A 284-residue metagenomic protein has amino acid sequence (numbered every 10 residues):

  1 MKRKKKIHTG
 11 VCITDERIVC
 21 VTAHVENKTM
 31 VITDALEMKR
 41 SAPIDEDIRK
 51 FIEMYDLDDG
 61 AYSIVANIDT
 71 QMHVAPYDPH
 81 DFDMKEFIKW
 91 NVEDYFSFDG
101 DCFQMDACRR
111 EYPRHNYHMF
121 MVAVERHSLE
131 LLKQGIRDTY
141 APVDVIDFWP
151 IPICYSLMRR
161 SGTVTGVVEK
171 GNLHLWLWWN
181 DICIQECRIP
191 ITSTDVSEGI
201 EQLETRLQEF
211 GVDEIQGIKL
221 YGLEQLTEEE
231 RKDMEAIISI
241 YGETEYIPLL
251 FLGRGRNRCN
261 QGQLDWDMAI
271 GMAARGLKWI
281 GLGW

Functional and structural regions predicted by a protein language model:
K2-R3, I7-T22, V31-E37, D58 (+1 more regions): Small-residue (GG/TT-enriched) beta-loop-alpha framework at ligand/catalytic clefts
N27-I52, I191-S193: Nucleic-acid-processing active sites and adjacent nucleic-acid-binding tracks, predominantly divalent metal-dependent
I44-R49, K85-I88, V196-T205: Well-ordered, non-membrane alpha-helical segments in soluble/globular domains
D45-M54, F148, R159-R160: Phosphate-interacting basic helix/loop segments used at nucleotide- and nucleic-acid interfaces
D56-T70, V212-L226: Short glycine-rich phosphate-binding loop at a beta-alpha junction
I68-M119: Internal amphipathic helical hairpin motif
I215-E243: Glycine-rich phosphate-binding loops at beta-strand->alpha-helix junctions
E245-W284: Glycine-rich phosphate-binding/hydrolytic loop that grips phosphoryl groups
